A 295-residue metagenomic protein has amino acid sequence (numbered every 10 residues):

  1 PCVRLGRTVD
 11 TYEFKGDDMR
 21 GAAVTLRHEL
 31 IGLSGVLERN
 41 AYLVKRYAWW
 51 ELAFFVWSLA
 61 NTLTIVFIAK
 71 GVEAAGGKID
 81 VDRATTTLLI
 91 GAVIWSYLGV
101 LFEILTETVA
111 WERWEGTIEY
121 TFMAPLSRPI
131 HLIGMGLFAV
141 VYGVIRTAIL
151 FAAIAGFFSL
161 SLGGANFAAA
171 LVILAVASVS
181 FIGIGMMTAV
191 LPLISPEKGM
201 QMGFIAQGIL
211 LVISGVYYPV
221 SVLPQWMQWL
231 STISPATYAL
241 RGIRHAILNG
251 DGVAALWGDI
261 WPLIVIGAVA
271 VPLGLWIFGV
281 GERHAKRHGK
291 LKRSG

Functional and structural regions predicted by a protein language model:
T8-D10: Short, low-complexity, intrinsically disordered N-terminal modules that encode targeting/processing signals
Y12-G295: Hydrophobic transmembrane alpha-helices and immediately adjacent juxtamembrane helices of multi-pass inner-membrane
